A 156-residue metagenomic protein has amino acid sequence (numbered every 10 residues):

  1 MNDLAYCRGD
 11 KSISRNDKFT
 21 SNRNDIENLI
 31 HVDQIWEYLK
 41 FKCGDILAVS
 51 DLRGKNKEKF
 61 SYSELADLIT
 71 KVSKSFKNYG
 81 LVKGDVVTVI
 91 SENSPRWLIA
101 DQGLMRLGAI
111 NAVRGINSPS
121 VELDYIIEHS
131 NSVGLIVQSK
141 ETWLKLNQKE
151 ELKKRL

Functional and structural regions predicted by a protein language model:
M1-V32: Flexible, non-catalytic linker and terminal segments flanking ANL/adenylate-forming cores
D3, R106-L156: Structural core segment of the AMP-binding/adenylate-forming
R15-D17, I35-F60: AMP-dependent adenylate-forming
D25-E27, E64, A112-G115: Short, flexible loop segments at the rims of nucleotide/cofactor-binding pockets, characterized by
H31-I35, E122: Hydrophobic alpha-helical segments typical of transmembrane helices and their membrane-interface/capping positions
A48-Q102, P119-E128: Conserved AMP-binding/adenylate-forming core of the ANL superfamily
